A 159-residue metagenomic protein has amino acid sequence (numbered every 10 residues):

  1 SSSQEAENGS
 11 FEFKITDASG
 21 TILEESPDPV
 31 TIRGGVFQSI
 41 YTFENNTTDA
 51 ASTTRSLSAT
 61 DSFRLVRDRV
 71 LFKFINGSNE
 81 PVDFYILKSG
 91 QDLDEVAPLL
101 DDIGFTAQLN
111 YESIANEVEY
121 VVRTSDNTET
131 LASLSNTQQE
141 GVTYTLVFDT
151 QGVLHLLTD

Functional and structural regions predicted by a protein language model:
S1-D159: Intrinsically disordered, low-complexity polar regions and short flexible loop motifs
